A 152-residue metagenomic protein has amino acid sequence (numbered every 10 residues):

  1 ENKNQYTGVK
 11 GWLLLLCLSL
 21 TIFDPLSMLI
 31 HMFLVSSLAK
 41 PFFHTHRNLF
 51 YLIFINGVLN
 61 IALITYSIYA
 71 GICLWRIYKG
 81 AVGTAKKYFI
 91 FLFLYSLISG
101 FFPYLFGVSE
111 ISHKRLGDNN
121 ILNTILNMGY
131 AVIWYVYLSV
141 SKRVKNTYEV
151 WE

Functional and structural regions predicted by a protein language model:
E1-E152: Topology signature of small-to-medium multi-pass alpha-helical membrane proteins
